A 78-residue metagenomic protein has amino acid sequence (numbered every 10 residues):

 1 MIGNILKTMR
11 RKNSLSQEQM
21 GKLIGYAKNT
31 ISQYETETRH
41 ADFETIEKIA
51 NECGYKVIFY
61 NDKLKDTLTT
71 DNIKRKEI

Functional and structural regions predicted by a protein language model:
N4-L23, K74-E77: Short basic helix-loop element that most often maps to the first helix and adjoining turn of HTH DNA-binding modules
L6, Q17, K28, F43-I46: Helix-turn-helix DNA-binding elements, focusing on the entry/boundary residues of the two helices that contact DNA
L15, Y26, Y55: Short glycine/serine/threonine/alanine-rich loop segments
G25-H40: Recognition helix of helix-turn-helix/homeodomain-like DNA-binding domains that insert into the DNA major groove
E44-Y60: DNA major-groove recognition helix of helix-turn-helix/homeodomain DNA-binding modules
I58-I78: Short, charged recognition helix plus adjacent turn of helix-turn-helix-like nucleic-acid-binding domains
